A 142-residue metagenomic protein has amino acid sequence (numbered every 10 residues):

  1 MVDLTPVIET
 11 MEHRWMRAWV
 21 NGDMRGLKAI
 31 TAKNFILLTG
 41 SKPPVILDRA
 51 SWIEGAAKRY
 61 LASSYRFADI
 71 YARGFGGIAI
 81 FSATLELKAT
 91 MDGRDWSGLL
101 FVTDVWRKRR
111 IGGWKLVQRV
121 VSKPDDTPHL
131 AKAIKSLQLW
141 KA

Functional and structural regions predicted by a protein language model:
M1-I30, I36-A142: A beta-strand edge to alpha-helix "cap/lid" segment located at domain peripheries
